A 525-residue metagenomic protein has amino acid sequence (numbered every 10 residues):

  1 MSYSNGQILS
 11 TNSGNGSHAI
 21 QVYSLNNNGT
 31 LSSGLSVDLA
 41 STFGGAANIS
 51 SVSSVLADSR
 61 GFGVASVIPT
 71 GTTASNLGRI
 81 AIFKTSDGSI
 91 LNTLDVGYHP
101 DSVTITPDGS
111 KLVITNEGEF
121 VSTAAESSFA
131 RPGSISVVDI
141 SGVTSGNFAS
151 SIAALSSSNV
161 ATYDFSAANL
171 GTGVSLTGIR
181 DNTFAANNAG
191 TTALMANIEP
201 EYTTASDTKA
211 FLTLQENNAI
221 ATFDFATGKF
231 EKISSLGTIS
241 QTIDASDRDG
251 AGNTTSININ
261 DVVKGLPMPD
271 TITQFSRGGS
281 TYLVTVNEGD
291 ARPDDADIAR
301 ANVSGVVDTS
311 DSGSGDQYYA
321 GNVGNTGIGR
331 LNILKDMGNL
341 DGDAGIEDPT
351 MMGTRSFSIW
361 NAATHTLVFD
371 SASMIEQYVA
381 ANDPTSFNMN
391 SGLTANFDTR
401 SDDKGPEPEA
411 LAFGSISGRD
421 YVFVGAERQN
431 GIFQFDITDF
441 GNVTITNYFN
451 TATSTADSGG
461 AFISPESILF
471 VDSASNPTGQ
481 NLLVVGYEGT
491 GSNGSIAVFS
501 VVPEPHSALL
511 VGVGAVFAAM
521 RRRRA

Functional and structural regions predicted by a protein language model:
M1-V501: Beta-sheet-rich non-transmembrane sensory/scaffold domains
E504-R521: A short, hydrophobic C-terminal helix/tail in secreted or cell-surface proteins
